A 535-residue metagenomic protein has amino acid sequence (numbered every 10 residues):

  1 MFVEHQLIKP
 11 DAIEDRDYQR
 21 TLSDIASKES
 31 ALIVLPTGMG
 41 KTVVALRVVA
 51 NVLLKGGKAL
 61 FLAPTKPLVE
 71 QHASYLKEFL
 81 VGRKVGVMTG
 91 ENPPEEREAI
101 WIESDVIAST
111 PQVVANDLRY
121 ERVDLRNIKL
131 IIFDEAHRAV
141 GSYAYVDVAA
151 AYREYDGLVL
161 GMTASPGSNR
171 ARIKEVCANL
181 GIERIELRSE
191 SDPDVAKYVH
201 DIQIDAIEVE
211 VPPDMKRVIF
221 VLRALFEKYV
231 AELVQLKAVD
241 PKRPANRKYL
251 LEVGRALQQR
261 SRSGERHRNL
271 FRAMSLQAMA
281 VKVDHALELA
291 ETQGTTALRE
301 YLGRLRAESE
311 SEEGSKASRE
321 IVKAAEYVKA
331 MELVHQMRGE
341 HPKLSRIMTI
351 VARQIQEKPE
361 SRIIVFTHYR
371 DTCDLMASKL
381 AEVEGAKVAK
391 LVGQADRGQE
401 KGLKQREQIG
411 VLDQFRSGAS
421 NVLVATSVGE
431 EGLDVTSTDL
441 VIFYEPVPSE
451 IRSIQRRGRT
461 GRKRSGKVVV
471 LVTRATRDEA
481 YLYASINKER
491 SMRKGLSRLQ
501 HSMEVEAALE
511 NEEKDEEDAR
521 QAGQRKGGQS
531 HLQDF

Functional and structural regions predicted by a protein language model:
M1-V34: Conserved pre-motif I regulatory segment
T37, T42-V44, G57-E78, P166-R172 (+1 more regions): Conserved Walker A/P-loop ATP-binding site and its immediately adjacent core in helicase/helicase-like ATPase domains
E91-K129, A150, V428-G432: Conserved helix/coil segment N-terminal to the catalytic DExD/H
N92-W101, R362-F366, T372-S378, G385-T426: Conserved helicase ATPase core of P-loop NTP-dependent helicases/translocases
P111-L160, A164-R172: SF2 helicase catalytic motif II
K129-L130, G393-R397, S420-N421, S427-Q455 (+2 more regions): Conserved RecA-like helicase motor core of SF1/SF2 enzymes
A144, V148, L187-V195, F220-L375: Helicase motor interdomain insertion/brace
R459-I486: Conserved segment of the helicase C-terminal RecA-like domain
